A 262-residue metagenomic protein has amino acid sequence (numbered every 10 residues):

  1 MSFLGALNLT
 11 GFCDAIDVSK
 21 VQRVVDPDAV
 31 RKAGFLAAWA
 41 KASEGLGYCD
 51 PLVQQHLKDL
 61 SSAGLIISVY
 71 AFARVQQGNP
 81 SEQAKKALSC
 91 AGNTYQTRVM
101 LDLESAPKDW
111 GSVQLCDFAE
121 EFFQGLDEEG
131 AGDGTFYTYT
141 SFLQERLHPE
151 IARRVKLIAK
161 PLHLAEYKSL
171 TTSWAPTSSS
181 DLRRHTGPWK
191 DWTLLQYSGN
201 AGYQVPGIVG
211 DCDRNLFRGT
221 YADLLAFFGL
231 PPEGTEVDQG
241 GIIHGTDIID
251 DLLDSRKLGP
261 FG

Functional and structural regions predicted by a protein language model:
S2-S19, R153-G262: Functionally critical loop-and-helix segments that line ligand-binding/catalytic clefts of soluble enzyme domains
F3-D133: Substrate-binding cleft of extracellular glycoside hydrolase catalytic domains
D26, W110, R146-L147, Q204-P206: Short, solvent-exposed polar/charged micro-motifs at secondary-structure junctions
G45, V75, S141-F142, G202: Positions that flank functional sites
D50, Y139-T140, D213, T220: Alpha-helix initiation/capping motif
D59-L60, Q77-G78, W110-G111, T138-E145 (+1 more regions): Noncatalytic linker/hinge segments flanking ATPase motor cores
S68, T135-Y137, G219: Intrinsically disordered, low-complexity segments enriched in small/polar residues
R98-L182: Catalytic domains of cell-wall/extracellular-matrix polysaccharide-remodeling enzymes, centered on de-N-acetylation
